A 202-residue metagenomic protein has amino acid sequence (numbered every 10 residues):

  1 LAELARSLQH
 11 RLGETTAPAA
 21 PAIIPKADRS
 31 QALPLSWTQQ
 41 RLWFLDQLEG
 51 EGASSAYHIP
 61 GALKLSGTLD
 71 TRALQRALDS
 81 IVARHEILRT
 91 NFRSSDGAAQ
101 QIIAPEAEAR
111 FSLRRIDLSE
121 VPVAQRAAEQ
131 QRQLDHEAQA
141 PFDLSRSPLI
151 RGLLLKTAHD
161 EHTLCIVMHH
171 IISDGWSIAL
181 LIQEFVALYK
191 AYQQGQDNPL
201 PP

Functional and structural regions predicted by a protein language model:
L1-A22, A98-I102, E108-A109: Phosphopantetheine-dependent thiolation modules in NRPS/PKS and related acyl-activating systems
E14-A17, S119-A124: Short low-complexity stretches enriched in small and charged residues
A19-A32: Acidic/polar alpha-helix N-cap and adjacent early helical turns within long charge-rich amphipathic helices/linkers
R29-R114, V121-P202: Acyl-group handoff/entry surfaces in thioester-processing enzymes
